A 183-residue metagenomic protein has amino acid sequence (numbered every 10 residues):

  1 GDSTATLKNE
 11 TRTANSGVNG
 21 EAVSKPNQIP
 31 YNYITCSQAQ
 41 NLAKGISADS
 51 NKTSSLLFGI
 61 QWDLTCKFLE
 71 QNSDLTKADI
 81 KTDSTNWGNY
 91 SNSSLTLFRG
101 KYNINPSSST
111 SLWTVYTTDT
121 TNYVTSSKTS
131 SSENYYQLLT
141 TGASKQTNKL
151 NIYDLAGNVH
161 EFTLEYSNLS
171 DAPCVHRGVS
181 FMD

Functional and structural regions predicted by a protein language model:
G1-D154: Short aromatic-cysteine micro-motif
T147, L155-D183: Surface-exposed recognition segments
